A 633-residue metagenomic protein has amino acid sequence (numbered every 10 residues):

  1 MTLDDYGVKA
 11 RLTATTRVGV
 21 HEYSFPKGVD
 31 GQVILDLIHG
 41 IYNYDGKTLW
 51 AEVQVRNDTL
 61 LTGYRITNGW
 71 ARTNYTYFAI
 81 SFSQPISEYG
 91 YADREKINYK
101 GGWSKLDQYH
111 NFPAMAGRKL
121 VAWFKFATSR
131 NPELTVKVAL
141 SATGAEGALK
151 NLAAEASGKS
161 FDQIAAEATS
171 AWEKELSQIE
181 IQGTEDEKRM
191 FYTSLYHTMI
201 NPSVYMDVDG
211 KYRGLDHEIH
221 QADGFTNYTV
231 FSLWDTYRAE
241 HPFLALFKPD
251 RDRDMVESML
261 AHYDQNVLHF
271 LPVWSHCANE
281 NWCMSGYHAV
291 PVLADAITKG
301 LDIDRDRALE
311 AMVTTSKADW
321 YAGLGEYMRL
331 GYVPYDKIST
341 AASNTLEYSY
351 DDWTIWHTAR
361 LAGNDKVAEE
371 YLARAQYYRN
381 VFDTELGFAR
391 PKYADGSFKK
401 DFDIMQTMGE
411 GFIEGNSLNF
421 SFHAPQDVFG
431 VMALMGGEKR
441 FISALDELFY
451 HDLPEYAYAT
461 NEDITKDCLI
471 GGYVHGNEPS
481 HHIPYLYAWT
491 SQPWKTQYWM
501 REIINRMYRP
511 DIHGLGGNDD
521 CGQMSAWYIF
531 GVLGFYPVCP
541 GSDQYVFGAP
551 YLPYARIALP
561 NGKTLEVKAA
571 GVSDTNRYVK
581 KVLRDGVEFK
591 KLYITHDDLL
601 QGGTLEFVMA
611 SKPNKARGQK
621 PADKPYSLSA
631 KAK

Functional and structural regions predicted by a protein language model:
M1-Y228, A261, G517: Beta-sandwich/jelly-roll carbohydrate-recognition scaffolds of carbohydrate-active enzymes
V8, T13-V20, G28-L35, Y42 (+7 more regions): A conserved hydrophobic secondary-structure block that centers on an alpha-helix together with its immediately flanking
V29-D30, I34, N57, R130-P132 (+3 more regions): Beta-rich accessory regions
Y42-D45, I200-M206, D264-F270, W320-Y321 (+1 more regions): Secretory-pathway/luminal and periplasmic proteins that interact with or process carbohydrate-rich
L60-W70, C277-Y287, D319: Short, conserved secondary-structure transition motifs
Q182-V208, L246-M259, N281-T314, R379: Carboxylate/His-rich catalytic cores and anion/metal-binding grooves
D223-H241, A245-K248, G286, V290 (+3 more regions): Active-site core of glycosidic bond-cleaving carbohydrate-active enzymes
L268-L293, P334: Conserved catalytic neighborhood of penicillin-recognizing serine enzymes
